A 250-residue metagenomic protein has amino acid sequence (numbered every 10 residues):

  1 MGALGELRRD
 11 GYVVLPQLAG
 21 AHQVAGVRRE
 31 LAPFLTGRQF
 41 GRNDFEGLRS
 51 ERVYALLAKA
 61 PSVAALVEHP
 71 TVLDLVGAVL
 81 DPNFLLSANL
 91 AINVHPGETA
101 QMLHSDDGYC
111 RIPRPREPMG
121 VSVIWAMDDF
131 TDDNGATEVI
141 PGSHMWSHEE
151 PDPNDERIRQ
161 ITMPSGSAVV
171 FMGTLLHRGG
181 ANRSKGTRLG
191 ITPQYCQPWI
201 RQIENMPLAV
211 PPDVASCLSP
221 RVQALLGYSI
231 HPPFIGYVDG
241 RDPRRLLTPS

Functional and structural regions predicted by a protein language model:
M1-D10, L15-P113: Non-heme Fe(II)-dependent double-stranded beta-helix
G20-A21, A91-V94, G108, F130-D132 (+3 more regions): Short, solvent-exposed loop/turn segments at secondary-structure junctions
R49, K59, S87, M119-V121 (+3 more regions): Residues that flank catalytic or metal-binding motifs in active/ligand-binding sites
A58, V67-E68, I140, F171 (+1 more regions): A conserved hydrophobic position in a structured secondary element of the catalytic/binding core that shapes
S62, L75, V123-A126, L175-R178: Short, hydrophobic/aromatic alpha-helical segments in well-folded domains
A88-A91, V123-W125, I191-Y195: A structural signal for short, well-ordered beta-strand segments
T99-M163, I200-V210: Catalytic core of non-heme Fe(II) oxygenases with the double-stranded beta-helix
W146-V170, T174-L175, G180-S250: Conserved double-stranded beta-helix
